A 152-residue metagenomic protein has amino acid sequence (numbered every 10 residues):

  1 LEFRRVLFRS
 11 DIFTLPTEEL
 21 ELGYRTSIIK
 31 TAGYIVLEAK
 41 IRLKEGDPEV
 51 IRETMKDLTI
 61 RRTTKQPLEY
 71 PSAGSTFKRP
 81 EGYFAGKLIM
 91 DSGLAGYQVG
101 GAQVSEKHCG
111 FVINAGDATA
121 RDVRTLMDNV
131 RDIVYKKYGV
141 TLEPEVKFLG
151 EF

Functional and structural regions predicted by a protein language model:
L1-L7: Short, small-residue-biased leader/transition segments that mark boundaries at the very start of proteins
I12-D128, D132-K137, T141-F152: Phosphate/pyrophosphate- and phosphate-bearing ligand-binding catalytic cores of soluble enzymes
